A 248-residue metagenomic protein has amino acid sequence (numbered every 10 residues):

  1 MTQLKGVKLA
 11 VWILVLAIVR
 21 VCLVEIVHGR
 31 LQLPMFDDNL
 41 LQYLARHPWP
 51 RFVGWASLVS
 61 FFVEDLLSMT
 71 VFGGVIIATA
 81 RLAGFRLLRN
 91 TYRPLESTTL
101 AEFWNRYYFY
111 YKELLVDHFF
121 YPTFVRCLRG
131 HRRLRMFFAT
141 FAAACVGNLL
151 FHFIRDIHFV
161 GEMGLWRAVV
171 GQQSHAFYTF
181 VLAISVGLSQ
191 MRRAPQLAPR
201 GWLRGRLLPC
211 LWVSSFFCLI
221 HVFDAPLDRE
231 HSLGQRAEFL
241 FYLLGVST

Functional and structural regions predicted by a protein language model:
M1-T248: Membrane-embedded transmembrane alpha-helical bundles that form the catalytic cores of multi-pass lipid-modifying
